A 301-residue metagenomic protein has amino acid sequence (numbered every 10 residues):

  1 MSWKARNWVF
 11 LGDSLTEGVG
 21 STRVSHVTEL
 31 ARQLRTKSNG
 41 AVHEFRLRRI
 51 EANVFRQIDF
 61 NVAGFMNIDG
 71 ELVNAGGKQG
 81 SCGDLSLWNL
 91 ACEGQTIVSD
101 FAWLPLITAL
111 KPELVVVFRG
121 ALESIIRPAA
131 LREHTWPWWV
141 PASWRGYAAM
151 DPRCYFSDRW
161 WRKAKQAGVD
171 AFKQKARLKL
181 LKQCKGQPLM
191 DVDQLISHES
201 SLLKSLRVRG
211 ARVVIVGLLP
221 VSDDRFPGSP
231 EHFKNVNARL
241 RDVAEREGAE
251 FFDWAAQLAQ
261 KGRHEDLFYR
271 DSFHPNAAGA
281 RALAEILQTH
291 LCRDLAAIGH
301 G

Functional and structural regions predicted by a protein language model:
M1-A91, F101-V116: Serine-esterase "nucleophile elbow" of acetyl-processing enzymes
W3, N74-S86, Q95-A277, R281-G301: Alpha-helical cap/lid subdomain in secreted, periplasmic, or secretory-pathway luminal O-acyl-processing enzymes
